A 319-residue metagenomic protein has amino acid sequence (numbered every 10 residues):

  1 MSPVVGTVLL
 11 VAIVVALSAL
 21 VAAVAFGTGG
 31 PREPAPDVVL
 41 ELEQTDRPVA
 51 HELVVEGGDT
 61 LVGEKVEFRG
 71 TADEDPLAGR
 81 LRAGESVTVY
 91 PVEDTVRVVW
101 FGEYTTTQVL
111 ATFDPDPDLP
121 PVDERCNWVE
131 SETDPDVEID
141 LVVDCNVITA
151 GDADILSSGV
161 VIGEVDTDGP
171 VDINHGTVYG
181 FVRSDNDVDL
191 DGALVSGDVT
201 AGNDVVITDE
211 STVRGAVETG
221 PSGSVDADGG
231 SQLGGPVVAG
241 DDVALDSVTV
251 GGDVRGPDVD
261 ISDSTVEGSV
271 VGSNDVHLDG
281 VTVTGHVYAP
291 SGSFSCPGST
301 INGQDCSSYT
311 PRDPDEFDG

Functional and structural regions predicted by a protein language model:
M1-E33, H51: Secretory targeting signatures
G27-E132, V143, T149, V271 (+3 more regions): N-terminal export/assembly leader peptides and their processing motifs that target proteins to secretory
V122-G319: Extended beta-solenoid/beta-helix repeat architectures
